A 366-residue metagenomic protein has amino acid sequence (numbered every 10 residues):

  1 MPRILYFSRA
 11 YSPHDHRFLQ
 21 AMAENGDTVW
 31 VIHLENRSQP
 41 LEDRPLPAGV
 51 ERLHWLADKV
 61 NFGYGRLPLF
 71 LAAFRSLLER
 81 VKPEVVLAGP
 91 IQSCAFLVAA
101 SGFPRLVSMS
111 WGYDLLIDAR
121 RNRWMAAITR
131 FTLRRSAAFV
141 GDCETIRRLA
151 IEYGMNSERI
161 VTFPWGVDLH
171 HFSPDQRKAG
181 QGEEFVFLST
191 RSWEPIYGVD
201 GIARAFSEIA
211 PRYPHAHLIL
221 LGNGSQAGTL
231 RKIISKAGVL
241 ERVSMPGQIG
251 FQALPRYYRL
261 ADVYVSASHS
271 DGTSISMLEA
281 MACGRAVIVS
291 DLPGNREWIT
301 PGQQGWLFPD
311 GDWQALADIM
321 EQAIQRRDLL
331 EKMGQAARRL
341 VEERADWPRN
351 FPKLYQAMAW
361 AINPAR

Functional and structural regions predicted by a protein language model:
L5, A179-F206, I219: Conserved donor-binding/catalytic core segment of Leloir-type glycosyltransferases
L78, L133, Q248-I249, R256-A261: Short alpha-helical donor nucleotide-sugar binding micro-motif in glycosyltransferases
A88-C94: Short His-centered aromatic/hydrophobic patch
S108-W111, T129-P174, P246: Donor nucleotide-sugar binding/catalytic pocket of nucleotide-sugar-dependent glycosyltransferases
R231-I249: Nucleotide-activated donor-binding/catalytic signature segment of Leloir-type glycosyltransferases, i.e., the conserved
H269: Aromatic "clamp/platform" in nucleotide-sugar-dependent glycosyltransferases that forms part of the donor/acceptor
A286-V289: Short hydrophobic beta-strand element within catalytic cores of glycosyltransferases and related nucleotide-activated
T300-G302, W306-W313, Q322-D328: Conserved acidic donor-binding segment of nucleotide-sugar-dependent glycosyltransferases
